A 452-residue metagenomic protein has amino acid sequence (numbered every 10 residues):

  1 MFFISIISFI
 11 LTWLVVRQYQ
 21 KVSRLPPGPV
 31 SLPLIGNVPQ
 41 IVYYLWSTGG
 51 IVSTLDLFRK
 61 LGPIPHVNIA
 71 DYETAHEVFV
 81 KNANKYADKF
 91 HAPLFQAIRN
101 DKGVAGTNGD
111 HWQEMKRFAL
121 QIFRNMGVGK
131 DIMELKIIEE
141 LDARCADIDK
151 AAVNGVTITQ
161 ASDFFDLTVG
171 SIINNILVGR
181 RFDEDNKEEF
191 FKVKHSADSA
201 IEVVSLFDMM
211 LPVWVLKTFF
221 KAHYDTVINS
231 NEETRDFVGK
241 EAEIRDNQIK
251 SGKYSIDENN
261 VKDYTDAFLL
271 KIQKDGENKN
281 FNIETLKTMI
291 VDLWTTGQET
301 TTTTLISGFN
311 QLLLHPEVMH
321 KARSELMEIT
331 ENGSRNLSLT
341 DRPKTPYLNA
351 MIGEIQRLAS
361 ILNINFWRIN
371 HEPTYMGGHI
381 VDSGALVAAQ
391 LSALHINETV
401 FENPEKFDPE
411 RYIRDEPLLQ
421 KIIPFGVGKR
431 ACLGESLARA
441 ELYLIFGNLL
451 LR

Functional and structural regions predicted by a protein language model:
F2-N100, E114, I138-A146, E372 (+1 more regions): N-terminal membrane-proximal hinge/A-helix region immediately C-terminal to the signal-anchor transmembrane segment
V38-G62, D236, P316, R335-G378 (+1 more regions): Conserved cytochrome P450 K-helix E-x-x-R motif and the immediately C-terminal K′/meander segment
S47-H66, D88-T107, R117-D183, R235-D257 (+4 more regions): Cytochrome P450 catalytic-domain "roof"
V67-D71, R144, I176-L177, E241-A242 (+4 more regions): Hydrophobic, repeat-rich solenoid/adaptor surfaces of innate immune receptors and signaling proteins
M126-V128, G170, E202, S230-L305 (+3 more regions): Conserved cytochrome P450 catalytic core segment spanning the I/J/K helices
V291, G377, I413-L442: Cytochrome P450 heme-thiolate "Cys pocket" and heme-binding signature region
T300-V318, R323-E325, S436-R452: Cytochrome P450 catalytic-core helices
A389-E416: Conserved cytochrome P450 K-helix/beta-meander segment immediately N-terminal to the heme-binding cysteine loop
